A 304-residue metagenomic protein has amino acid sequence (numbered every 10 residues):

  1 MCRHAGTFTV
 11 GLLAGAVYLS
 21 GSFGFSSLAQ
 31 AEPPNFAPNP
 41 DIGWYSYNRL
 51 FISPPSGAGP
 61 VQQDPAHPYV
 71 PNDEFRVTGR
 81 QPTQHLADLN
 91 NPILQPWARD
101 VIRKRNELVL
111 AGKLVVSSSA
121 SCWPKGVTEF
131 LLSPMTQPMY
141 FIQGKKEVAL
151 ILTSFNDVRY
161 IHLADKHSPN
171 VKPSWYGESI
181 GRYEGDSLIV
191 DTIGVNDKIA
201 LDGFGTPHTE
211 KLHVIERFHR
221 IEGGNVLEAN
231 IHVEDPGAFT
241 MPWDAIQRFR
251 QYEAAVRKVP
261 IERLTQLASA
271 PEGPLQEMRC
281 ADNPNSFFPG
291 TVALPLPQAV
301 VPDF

Functional and structural regions predicted by a protein language model:
M1-F8: N-terminal secretory signal peptides that target proteins for export/translocation
V10-S26: Bacterial N-terminal signal peptides
F25-F304: PEST-like low-complexity, intrinsically disordered acidic/proline/serine-rich tracts that flank trafficking/processing
